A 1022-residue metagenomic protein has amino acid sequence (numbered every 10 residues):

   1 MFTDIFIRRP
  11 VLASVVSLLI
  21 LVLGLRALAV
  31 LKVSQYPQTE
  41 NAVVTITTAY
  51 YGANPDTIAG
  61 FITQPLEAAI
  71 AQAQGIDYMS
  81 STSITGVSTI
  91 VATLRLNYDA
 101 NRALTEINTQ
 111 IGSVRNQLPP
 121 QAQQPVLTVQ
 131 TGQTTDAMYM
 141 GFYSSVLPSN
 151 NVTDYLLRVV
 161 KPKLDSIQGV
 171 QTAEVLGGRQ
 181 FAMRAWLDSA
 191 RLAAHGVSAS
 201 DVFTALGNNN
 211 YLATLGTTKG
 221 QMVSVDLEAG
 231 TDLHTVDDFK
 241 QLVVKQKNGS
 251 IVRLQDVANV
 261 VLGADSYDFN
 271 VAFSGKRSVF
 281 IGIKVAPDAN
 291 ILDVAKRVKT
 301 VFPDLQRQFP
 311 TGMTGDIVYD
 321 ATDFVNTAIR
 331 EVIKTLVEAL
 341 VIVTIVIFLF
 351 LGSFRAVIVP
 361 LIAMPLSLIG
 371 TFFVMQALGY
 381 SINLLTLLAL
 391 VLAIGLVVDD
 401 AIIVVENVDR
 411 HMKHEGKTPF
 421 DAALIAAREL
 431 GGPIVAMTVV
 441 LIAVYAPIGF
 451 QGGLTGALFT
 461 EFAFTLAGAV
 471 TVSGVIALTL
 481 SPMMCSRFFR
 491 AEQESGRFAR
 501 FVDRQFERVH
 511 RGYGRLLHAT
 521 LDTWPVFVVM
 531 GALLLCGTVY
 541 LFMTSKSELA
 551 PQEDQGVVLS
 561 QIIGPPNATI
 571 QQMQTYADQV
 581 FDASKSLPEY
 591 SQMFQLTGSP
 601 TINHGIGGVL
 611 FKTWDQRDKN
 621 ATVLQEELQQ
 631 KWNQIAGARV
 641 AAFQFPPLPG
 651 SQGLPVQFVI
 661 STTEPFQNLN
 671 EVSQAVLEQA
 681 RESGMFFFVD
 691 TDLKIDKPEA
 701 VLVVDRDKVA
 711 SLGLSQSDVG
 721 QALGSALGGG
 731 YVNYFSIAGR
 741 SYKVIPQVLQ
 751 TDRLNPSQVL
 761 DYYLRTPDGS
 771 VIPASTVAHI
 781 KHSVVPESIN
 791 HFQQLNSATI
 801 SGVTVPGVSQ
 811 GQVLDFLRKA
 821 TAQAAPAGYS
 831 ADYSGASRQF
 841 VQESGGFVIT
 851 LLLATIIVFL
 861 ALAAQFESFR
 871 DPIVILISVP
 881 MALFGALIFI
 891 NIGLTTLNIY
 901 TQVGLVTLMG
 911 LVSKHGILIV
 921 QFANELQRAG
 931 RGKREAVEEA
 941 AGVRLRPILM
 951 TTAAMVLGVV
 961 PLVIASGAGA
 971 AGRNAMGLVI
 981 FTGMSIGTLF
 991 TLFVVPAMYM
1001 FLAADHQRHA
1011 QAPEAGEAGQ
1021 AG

Functional and structural regions predicted by a protein language model:
F2-K32, R428-L430, F498-L549, K585 (+5 more regions): Signature of alpha-helical transmembrane segments and their immediate interfacial
V11, L19-A53, I76, G112-Q121 (+6 more regions): Transmembrane helices with small-residue packing motifs
S14, L21-R26, V30, F61-Q72 (+17 more regions): Surface-exposed amphipathic alpha-helical segments in non-transmembrane regions that serve as interaction surfaces
G24-V30, Q35, T314, V341-R410 (+7 more regions): Hydrophobic transmembrane alpha-helices and their membrane-interface caps in long multi-pass transport proteins
I46, L164, F462, P880 (+2 more regions): Structured binding elements
K284-A289, A295-I342, V374, I382 (+4 more regions): Membrane-helix entry/capping segments
V318, V325, I329, V405 (+4 more regions): Helix-loop junctions and hydrophobic alpha-helical segments within the transmembrane domains of large membrane
I394-V408, G431-F450, A457-A499, G607 (+5 more regions): Transmembrane alpha-helices and their membrane-interface boundaries in multi-pass membrane transporters and channels
